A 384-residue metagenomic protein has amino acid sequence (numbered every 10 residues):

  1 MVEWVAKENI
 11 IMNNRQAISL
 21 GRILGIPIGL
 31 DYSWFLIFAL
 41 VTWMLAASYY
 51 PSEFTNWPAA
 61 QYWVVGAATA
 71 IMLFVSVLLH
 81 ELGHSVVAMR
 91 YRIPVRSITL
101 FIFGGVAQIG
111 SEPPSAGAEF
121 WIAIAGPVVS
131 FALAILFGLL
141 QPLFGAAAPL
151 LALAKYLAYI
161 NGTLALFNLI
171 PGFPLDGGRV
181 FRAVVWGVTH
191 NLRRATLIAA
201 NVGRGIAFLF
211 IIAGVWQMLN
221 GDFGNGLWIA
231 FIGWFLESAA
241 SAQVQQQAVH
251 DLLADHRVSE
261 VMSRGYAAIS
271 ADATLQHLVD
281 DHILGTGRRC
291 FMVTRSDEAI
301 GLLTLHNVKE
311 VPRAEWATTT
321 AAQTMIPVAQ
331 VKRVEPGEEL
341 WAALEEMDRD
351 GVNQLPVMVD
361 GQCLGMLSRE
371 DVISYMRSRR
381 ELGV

Functional and structural regions predicted by a protein language model:
V2-Q354, M358-C363, R369-Y375, R379-V384: Hydrophobic transmembrane alpha-helices and their immediate loop junctions in multi-pass integral membrane proteins
